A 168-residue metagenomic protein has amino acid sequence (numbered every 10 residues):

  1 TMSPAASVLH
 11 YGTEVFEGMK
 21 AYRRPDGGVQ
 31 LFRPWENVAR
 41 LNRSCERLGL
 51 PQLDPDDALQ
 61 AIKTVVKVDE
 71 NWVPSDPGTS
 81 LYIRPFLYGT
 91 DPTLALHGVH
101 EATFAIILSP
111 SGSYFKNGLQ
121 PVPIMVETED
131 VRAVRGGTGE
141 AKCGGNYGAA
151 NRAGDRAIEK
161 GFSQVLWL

Functional and structural regions predicted by a protein language model:
T1-V65, T93-L168: Helix-start/capping segments and mature chain N-termini
V68-N71, D76-G98: Non-catalytic, conformational "gating/processing" segments within enzyme and secreted inhibitor domains
